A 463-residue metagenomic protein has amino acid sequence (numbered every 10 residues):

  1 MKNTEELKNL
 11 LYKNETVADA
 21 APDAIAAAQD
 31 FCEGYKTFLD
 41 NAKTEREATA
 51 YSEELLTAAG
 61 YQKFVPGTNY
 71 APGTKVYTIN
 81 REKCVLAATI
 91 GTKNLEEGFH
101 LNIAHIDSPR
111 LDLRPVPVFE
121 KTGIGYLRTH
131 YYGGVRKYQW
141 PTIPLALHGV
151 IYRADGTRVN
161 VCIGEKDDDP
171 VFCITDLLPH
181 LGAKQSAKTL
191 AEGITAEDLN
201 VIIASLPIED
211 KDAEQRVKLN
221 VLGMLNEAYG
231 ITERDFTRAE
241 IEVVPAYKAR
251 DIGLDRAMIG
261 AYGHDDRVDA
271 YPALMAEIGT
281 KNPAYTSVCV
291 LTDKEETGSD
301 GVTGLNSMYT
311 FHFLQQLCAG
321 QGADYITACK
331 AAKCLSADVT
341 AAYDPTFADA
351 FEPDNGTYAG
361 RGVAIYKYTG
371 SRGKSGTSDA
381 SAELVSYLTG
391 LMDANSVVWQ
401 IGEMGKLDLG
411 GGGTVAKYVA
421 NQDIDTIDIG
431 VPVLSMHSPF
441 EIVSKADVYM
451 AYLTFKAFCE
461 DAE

Functional and structural regions predicted by a protein language model:
M1-E463: N-terminal hydrophobic/helix-forming segments and targeting peptides
